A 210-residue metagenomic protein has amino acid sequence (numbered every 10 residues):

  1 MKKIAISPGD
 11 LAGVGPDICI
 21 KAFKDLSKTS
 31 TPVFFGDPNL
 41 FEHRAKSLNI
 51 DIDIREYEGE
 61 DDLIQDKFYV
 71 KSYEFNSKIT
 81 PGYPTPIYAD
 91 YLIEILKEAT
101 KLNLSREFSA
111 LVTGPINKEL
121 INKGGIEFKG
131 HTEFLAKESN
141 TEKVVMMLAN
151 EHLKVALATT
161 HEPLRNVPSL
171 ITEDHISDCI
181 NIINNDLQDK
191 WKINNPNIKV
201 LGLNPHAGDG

Functional and structural regions predicted by a protein language model:
M1-H131, D174-G210: Contiguous, glycine/small-aliphatic-enriched amphipathic segments in soluble metabolic enzymes
E56, V70-S72, M146-A149, L157: Structural signal for conserved beta-strand scaffold positions within catalytic alpha/beta enzyme cores
E60-D62, E138, V167, I171: Short alpha-helical interface patches
D66-F68, V144, L153: Change "...and in nucleic-acid phosphodiester-cleaving endonucleases..." to "...and in nucleic-acid processing enzymes
K123-V145: Glycine/threonine-rich beta-strand-loop-alpha-helix active-site module that forms ligand/phosphate-binding
V145-M146, Q188: Short beta-strand/turn micro-motifs at beta-sheet edges
L148-C179: Ligand-binding beta-strand-loop-alpha-helix segment within the catalytic cores of soluble metabolic enzymes
